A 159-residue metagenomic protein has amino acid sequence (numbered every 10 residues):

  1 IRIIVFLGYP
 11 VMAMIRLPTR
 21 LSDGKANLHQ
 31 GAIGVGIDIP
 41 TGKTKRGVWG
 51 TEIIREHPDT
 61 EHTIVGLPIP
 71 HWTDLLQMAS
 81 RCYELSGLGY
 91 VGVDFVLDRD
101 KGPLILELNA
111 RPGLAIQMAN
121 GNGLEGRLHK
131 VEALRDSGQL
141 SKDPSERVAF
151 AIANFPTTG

Functional and structural regions predicted by a protein language model:
I1-V48: Phosphate-binding site of ATP-dependent enzymes
V5-V11, L88-Y90, K101-P103: Coil-to-beta-strand transition motifs
T19-G24, I54, G113-I116: A short local loop/turn or secondary-structure capping micro-motif enriched for an aromatic residue
V35-I64, L75, A79: Intrinsically disordered, low-complexity Ser/Thr/Pro/Gly-rich regulatory segments
E56-D74, E84, L97-G159: C-terminal active-site "lid" helix and adjoining low-complexity regulatory extension at the edge of ATP-using catalytic
L76-S86, Y90: A conserved acidic, glycine/proline-rich C-terminal tail/linker
V93-F95: Hydrophobic residue at the +6 position relative to the catalytic HRD Asp in the kinase catalytic loop
